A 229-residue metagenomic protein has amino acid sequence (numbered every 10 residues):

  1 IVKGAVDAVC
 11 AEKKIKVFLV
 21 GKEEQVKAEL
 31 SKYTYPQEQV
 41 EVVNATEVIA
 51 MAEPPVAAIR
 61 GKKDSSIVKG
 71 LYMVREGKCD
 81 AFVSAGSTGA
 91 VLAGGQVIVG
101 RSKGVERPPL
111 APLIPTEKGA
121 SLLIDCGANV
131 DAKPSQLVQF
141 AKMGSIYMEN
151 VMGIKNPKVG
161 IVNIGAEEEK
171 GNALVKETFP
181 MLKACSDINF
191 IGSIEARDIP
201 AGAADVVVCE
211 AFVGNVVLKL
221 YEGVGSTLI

Functional and structural regions predicted by a protein language model:
I1-M51: N-terminal glycine-rich anion-binding loop in soluble enzyme alpha/beta folds
G4-C10, A90, G94-A111, E177-L182 (+1 more regions): A glycine- and small-aliphatic-rich helix-loop capping segment at beta-alpha/alpha-beta transitions that lines
C10-E12, T34-Y35, I59-K63, M73-G77 (+7 more regions): Solvent-exposed alpha-helices and their adjacent loops that cap or buttress functional pockets in soluble metabolic
K16-F18, E23-K27, V130-A196, D205 (+1 more regions): Glycine-rich phosphate/diphosphate-binding loop of Rossmann-like nucleotide-binding domains
L19-G21, V43, S84-G86, L113-I114 (+3 more regions): Short beta-strand segments
Y35-C79: Phosphate/nucleotide-donor binding subsite
M73-L92, K170, V175-L182, D187-I229: Glycine-rich phosphate-binding loop
A93-G127, A184-I194: Short, acidic/small-residue loops that bind anionic groups at enzyme active sites
